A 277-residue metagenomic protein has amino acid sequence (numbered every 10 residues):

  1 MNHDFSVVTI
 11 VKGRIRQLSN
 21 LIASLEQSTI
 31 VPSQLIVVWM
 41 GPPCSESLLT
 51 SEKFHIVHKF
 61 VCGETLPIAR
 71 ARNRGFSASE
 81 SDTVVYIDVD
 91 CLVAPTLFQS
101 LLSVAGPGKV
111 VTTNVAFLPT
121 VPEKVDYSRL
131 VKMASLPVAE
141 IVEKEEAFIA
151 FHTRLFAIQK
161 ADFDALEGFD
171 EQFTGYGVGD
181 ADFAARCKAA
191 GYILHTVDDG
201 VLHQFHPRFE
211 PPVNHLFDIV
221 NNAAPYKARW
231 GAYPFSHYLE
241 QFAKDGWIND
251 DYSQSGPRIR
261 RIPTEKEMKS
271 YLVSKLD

Functional and structural regions predicted by a protein language model:
M1-S24: N-proximal low-complexity "stem/linker" segments adjacent to membrane-targeting elements
A23-P32: Short, acidic, metal-binding catalytic loop of nucleotide-sugar glycosyltransferases
G63-S79: Glycine-rich, basic loop-to-helix element that forms the pyrophosphate-binding segment of sugar-nucleotide handling
V84: Short aromatic/hydrophobic "clamp" motif used to bind/position activated sugar donors
T96-Y127: Conserved donor NDP-sugar-binding/catalytic core segment of glycosyltransferases
N114, R129-I149: Short, flexible, basic/aromatic active-site loop/helix in glycosyltransferases
L155-I158, D162-E167, F173-D198: A short, conserved alpha-helix in the catalytic core of glycosyltransferases
V197-V213, P225-Y226: Active-site donor/metal-binding and catalytic loop motifs of nucleotide-sugar-dependent glycosylation enzymes
